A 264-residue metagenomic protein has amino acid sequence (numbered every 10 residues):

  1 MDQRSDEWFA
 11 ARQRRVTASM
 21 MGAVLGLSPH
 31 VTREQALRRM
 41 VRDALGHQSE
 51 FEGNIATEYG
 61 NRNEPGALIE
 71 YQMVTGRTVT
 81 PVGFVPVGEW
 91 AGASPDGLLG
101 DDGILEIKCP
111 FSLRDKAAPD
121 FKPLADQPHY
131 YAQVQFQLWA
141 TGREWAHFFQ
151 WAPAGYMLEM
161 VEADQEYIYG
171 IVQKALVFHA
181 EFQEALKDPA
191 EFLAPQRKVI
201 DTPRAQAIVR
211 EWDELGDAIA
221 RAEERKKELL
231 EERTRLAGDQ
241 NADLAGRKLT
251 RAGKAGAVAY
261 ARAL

Functional and structural regions predicted by a protein language model:
M1-L264: Accessory terminal regions of nucleic-acid processing enzymes
